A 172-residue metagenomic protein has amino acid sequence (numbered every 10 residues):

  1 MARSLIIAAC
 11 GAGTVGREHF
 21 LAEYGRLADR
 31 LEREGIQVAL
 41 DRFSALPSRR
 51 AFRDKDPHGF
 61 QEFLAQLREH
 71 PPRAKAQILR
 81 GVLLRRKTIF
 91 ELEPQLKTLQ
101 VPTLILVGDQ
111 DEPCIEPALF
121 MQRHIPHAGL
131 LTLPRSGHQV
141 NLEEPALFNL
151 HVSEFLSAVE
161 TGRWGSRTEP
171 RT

Functional and structural regions predicted by a protein language model:
A2-V38: Flexible "cap/lid" loop of the alpha/beta hydrolase fold
I6, L104-L106, L131: Conserved hydrophobic packing residues within short motifs/helices of P-loop NTPase cores of ABC-family ATPases
C10, G108, R135: Cofactor-binding loop segments of dinucleotide-utilizing enzymes, especially the Rossmann-like FAD- and NAD(P)+-binding
R42, Q61-L92: Hydrophobic, aromatic-rich cap/lid helix
T98-L99, I105-V107: Short beta-strand/loop motif that positions the catalytic acidic residue of the alpha/beta-hydrolase fold
E112-P117: Conserved alpha/beta-hydrolase "acid-adjacent" motif
H127-T172: Catalytic active-site module of serine/aspartate enzymes centered on a nucleophile-bearing elbow/loop
